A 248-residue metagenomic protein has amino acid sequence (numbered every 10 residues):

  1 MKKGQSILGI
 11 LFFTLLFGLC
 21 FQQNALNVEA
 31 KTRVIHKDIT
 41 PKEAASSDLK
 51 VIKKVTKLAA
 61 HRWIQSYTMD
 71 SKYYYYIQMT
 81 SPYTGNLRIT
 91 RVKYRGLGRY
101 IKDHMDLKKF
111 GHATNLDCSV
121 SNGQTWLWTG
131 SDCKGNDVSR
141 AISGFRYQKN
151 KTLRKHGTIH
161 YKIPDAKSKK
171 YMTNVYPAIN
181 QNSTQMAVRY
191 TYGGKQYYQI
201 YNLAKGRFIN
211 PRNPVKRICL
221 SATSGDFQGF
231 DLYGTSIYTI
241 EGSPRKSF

Functional and structural regions predicted by a protein language model:
M1-E29: Sec-dependent N-terminal signal peptides of Gram-positive bacterial secreted proteins and lipoproteins
T32-T56, Q65-K108, R245-F248: Beta-propeller domains
S46-I52, R140-I179: Asp-box/WD-like beta-propeller blade repeats and closely related beta-sheet repeat scaffolds
V55-H61, H104-K109, H160-Y171, I218-T223: Surface loop/turn motifs at the tips and blade-to-blade linkers of beta-strand repeat domains
K57-S71, H112-W128, S168-Q185, D226-G234: Structural signature of eukaryotic scaffold interfaces centered on beta-propeller domains
T80-V92, K134-Q148, G193-N202, S243-F248: Structural motif
A166-A222: Hydrophobic, aromatic-enriched interface-forming segments
L220-F248: Loop/turn-rich, solvent-exposed surfaces of beta-rich toroidal or solenoidal domains
